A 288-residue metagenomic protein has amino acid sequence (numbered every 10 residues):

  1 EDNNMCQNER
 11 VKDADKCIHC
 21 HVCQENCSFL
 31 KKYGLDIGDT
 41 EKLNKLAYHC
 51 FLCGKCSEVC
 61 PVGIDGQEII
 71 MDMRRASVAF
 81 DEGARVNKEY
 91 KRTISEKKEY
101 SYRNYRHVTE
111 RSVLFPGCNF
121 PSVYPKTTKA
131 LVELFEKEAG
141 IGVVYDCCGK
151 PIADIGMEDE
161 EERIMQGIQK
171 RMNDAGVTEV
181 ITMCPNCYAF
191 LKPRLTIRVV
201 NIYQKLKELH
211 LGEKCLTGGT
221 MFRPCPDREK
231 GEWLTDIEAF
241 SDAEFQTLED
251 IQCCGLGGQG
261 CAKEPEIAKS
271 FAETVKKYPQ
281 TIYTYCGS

Functional and structural regions predicted by a protein language model:
E1-N4: Short, Lys/Arg-enriched N-terminal segments with co-localized hydrophobic residues within the first ~10-30 amino acids
C6, C17-C23, C50-C56, L256-K263: Cysteine-cluster motifs in flexible loop/terminal segments that predominantly coordinate metals
V11-A14, L30-I197: Iron-sulfur-cluster electron-transfer modules
K16-V22, S28-L35, M183, R223 (+1 more regions): Hydrophobic scaffolds flanking metal-cofactor catalytic centers in soluble metalloenzymes
G142-V143, L209-I267: Redox- and metal-dependent alpha/beta enzyme cores, enriched for Fe-S-associated oxidoreductases and cofactor-handling
Q169-M172, E264-Q280: A short, acidic, amphipathic alpha-helical segment used as a generic capping/interface helix at domain edges
I197-Q204, F245-Q246: Short hydrophobic/aromatic-enriched beta-strand-loop microsegments
Y283-S288: A donor-sugar binding/catalytic signature common to diverse glycosyltransferases and related nucleotide-sugar
